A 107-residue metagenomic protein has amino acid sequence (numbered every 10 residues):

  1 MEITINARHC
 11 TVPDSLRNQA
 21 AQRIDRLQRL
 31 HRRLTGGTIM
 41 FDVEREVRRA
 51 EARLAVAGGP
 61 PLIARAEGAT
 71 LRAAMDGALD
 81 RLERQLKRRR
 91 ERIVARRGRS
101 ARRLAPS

Functional and structural regions predicted by a protein language model:
M1-S107: N-terminal, polar/charged subdomain of small-to-medium soluble alpha/beta proteins
